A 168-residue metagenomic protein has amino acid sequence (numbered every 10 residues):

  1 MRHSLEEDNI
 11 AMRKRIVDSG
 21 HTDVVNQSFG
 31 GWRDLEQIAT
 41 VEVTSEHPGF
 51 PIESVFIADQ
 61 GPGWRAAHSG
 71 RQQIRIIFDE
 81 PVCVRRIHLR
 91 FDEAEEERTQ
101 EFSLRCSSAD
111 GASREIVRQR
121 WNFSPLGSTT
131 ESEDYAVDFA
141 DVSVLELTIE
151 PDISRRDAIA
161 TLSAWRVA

Functional and structural regions predicted by a protein language model:
R2-D79, D92-E96: Disordered, acidic Ser/Thr/Pro-rich linker "stalks" and the adjacent N-terminal cap of the next globular domain
I74-C83, A136-D141: Extracellular and analogous surface-interaction loops
V82, E97-T99, A140, R155: A cross-taxa feature marking solvent-exposed loop/turn segments within ectodomains of secreted and single-pass membrane
V82-A94, L147: A short beta-strand element within beta-rich, extracytoplasmic domains of secreted/secretory-pathway proteins
R86, V144, T161-A164: Extracellular/lumenal ectodomain signal focusing on beta-strand-rich modules and carbohydrate-recognition contexts
E97-D110: Short, surface-exposed beta-strand/strand-loop-strand elements in extracellular ectodomains
R114-V137: Extracellular carbohydrate recognition and processing domains and analogous Trp-centered ligand-binding platforms
L147-R156: Short beta-strand-plus-loop segments that form exposed binding edges in beta-rich domains
